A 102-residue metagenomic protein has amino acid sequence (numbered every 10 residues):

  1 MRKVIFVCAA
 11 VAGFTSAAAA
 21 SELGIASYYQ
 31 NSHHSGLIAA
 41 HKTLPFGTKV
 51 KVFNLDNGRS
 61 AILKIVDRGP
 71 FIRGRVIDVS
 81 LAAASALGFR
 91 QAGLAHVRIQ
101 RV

Functional and structural regions predicted by a protein language model:
R2-V102: Secreted/periplasmic proteins
